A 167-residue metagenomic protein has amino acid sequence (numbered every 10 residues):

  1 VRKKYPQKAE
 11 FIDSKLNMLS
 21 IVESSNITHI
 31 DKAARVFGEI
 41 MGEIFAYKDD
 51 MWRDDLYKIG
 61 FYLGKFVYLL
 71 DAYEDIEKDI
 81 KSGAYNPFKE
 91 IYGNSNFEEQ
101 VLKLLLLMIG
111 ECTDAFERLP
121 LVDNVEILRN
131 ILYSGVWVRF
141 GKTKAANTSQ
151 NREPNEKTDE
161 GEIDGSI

Functional and structural regions predicted by a protein language model:
V1-V36, D54-K58, D79-L119: Divalent-cation-assisted or electrostatically stabilized phosphate/pyrophosphate-binding catalytic cores
H29-F37, G42-Y47, Y68, Y73: Charged, well-structured binding/catalytic surfaces in domain cores that contact anionic ligands
G42, G64-V67, I109, T113: Structural signal for well-ordered, non-membrane alpha-helices
Y47-D54, L119, D123: Inter-helical turn/loop segments and adjacent helix faces that build the functional surface of alpha-helical bundle
D54-D79: Active-site alpha-helical segments that house and flank conserved acidic catalytic motifs for diphosphate chemistry
Y57, E126-N130: Short, charged, amphipathic alpha-helical segments
R129-N151: Histidine/acidic-rich helix-loop-helix segments that form or flank divalent-metal centers in metalloenzyme catalytic
E153-I167: Long, low-complexity, intrinsically disordered segments
